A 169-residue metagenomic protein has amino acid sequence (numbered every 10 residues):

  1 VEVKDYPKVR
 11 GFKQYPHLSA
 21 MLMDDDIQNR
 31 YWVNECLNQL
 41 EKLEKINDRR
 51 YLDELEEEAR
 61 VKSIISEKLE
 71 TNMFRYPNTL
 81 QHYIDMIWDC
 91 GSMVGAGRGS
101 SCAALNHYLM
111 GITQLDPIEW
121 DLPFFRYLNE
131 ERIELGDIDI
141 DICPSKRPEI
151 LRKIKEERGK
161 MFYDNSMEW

Functional and structural regions predicted by a protein language model:
V1, S92-Q114, M161-W169: Conserved phosphate/anionic-ligand binding catalytic regions in large, soluble enzymes, centered on
V1-T79, L122-W169: Conserved active-site carboxylates
S63-L69, I87-V94: Structural motif corresponding to the C-terminal cap of alpha-helices
M73-S92: Flexible, glycine/threonine-enriched loop-and-boundary segments that flank and lead into catalytic domains of large
A104, D116, D139-D141: Alpha-helix initiation/capping motif
G111-P123: Accessory alpha-helical DNA-binding modules that contact the DNA backbone or grooves
